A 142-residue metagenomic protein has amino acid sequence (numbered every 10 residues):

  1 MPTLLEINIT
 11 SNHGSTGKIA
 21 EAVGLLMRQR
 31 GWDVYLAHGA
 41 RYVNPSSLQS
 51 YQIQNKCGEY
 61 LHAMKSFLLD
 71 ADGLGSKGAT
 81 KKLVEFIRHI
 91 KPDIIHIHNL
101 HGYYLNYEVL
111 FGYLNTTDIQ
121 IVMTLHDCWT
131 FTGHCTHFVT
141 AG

Functional and structural regions predicted by a protein language model:
M1-Q49, R88-I90, N115-Q120: N-terminal subdomain of nucleotide-sugar transferases
I7-T10, T16, I95-E108: Conserved beta-strand->loop/alpha-helix structural units within folded catalytic cores of enzymes with alpha/beta
S11-N12, A40-N44, L100-Y103, D127-T130: Short, solvent-exposed loop/turn segments at secondary-structure junctions
K18, P45-Y51, V109, G133-F138: Short aromatic-enriched loop/helix-cap "lid" or pocket-rim segments at secondary-structure transitions that line
Q29-I94: A conserved catalytic-core segment of Leloir-type glycosyltransferases
Y51-K56, L114, V139-G142: Short, hinge-like loop/turn segments at secondary-structure boundaries
H62-F67, M123-G142: Acceptor-binding helix/loop patch of EC 2.4 sugar-transfer enzymes, predominantly nucleotide-sugar-dependent
E85-L105, Q120-H126: Short N-terminal targeting/anchoring amphipathic segment
